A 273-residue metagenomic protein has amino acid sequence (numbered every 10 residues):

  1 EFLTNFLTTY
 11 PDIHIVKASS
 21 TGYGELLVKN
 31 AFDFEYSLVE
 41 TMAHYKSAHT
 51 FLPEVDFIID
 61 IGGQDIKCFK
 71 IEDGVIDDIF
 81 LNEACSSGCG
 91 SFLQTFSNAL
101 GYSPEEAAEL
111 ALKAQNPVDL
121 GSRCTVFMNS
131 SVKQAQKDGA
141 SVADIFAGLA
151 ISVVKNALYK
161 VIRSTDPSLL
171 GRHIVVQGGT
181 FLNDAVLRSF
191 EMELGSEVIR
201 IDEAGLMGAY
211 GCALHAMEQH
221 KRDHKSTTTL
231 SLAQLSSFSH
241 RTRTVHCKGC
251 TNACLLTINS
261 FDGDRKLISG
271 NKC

Functional and structural regions predicted by a protein language model:
E1, V55-V75, C250-S260: Gly/Thr-rich phosphate-binding beta-strand-loop-beta motif of the actin/hexokinase/Hsp70
E1-E40, R172, R188-D202, R222-S236 (+1 more regions): N-terminal glycine/serine-rich phosphate-binding loop of ATP-dependent small-molecule kinases, especially carbohydrate
N5, G148-G171: Phosphate/ATP-binding catalytic cores across multiple sugar-kinase/actin-like superfamilies, primarily ASKHA
G22-G24, S152, T165-E193, A204-G205: Glycine-rich phosphate-binding loops at beta-strand->alpha-helix junctions
K46, G90-T95, D202-L230: Glycine-rich phosphate-binding/hydrolytic loop that grips phosphoryl groups
K67, E218-C273: Acidic, glycine/GT-rich loop-and beta-edge segments that sit at the periphery of enzyme/chaperone cores
D73-N116, L214, E218, F261-R265 (+1 more regions): Glycine-rich phosphate-binding loop plus the immediately following alpha-helix
S130-Y159: Adenine-nucleotide phosphate-binding core of ATP-dependent small-molecule kinases
